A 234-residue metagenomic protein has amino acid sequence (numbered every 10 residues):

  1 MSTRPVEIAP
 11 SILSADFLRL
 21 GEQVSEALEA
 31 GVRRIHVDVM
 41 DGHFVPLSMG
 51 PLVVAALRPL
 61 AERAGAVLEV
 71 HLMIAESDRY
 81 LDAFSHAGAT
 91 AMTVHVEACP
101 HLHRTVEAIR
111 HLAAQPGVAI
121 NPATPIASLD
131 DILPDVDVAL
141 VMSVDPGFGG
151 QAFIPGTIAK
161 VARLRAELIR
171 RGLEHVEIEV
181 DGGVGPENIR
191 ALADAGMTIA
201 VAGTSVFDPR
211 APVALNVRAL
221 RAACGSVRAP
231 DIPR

Functional and structural regions predicted by a protein language model:
V6-I12, I35-V37, L57, A66-L72 (+5 more regions): Hydrophobic faces of well-ordered beta-strands that scaffold small-molecule active sites in alpha/beta enzyme cores
L20, A27, D38, F84 (+6 more regions): Conserved, mostly hydrophobic/aromatic
V24, D78-H86, T124-V136, G182-A200: Catalytic cores of alpha/beta
R34-V53, V144-A152, V206-R210: Glycine-rich, proline-tolerant flexible connector loops at the mouths of alpha/beta enzymes
V37-A108: N-terminal active-site wall of soluble small-molecule enzyme domains
M92-H101, L140-A152, A195-N216: Glycine-rich phosphate-binding active-site loops on the catalytic face of alpha/beta enzymes
A119-T157, R163: Histidine/lysine/aspartate-rich catalytic loop segments that bind and position anionic ligands
A193, F207-R234: C-terminal helical cap(s) of enzyme catalytic domains, especially alpha/beta-barrels
